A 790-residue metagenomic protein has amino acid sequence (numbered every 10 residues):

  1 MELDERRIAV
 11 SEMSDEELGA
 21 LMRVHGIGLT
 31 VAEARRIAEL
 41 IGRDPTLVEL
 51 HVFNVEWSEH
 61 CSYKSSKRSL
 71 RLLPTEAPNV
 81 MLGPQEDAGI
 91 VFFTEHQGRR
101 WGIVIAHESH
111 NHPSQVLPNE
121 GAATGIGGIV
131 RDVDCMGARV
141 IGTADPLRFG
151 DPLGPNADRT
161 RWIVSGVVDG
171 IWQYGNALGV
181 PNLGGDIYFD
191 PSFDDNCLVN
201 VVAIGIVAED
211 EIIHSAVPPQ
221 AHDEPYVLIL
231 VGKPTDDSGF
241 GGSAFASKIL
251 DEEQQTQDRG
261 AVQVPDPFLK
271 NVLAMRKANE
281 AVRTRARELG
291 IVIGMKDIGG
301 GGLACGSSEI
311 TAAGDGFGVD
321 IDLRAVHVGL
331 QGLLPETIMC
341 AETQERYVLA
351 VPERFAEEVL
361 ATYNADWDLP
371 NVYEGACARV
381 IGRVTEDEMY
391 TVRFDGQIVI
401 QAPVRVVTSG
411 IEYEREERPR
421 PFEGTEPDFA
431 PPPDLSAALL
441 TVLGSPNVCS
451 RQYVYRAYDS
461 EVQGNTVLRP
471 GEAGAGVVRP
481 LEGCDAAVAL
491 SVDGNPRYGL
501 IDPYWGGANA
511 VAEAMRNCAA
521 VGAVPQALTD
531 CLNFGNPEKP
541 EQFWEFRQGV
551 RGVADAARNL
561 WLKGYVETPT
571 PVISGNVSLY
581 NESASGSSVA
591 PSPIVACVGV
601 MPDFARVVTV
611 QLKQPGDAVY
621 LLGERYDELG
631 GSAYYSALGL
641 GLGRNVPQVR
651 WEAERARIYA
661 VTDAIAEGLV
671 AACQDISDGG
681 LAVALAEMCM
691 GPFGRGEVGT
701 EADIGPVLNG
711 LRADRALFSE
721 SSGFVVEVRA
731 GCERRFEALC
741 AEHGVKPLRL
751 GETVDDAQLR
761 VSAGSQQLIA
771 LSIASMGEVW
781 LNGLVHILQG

Functional and structural regions predicted by a protein language model:
M1-G790: Glycine/proline-enriched, intrinsically flexible loops and inter-domain linkers
